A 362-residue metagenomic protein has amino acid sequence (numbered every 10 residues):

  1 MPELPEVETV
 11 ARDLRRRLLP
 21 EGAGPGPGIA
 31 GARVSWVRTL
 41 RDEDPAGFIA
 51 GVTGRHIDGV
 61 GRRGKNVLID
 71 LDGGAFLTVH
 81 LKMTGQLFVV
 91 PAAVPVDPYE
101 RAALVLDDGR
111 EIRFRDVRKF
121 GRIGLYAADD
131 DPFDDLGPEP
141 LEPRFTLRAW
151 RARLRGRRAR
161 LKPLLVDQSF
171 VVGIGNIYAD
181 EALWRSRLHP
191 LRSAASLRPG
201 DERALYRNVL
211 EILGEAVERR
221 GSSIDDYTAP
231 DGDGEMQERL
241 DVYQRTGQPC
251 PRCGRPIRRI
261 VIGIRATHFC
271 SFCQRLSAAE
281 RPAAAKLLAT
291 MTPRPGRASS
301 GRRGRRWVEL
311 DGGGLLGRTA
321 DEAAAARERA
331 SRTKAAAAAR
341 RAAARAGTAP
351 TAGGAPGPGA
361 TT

Functional and structural regions predicted by a protein language model:
M1-F133, P230, T267, S271-A278 (+2 more regions): Acidic, proline/glycine-enriched N-terminal capping motif
L77-L188, S193-S196, G200, L205: Phosphate/anion-contacting hairpin/loop surfaces
E100, D167, Y243-G247, A266-F269: Short metal-coordination and nucleic-acid-contact micro-motifs, chiefly zinc-binding Cys/His arrays
R219-D226: Flexible, glycine/charged-enriched surface loops at secondary-structure junctions
Y227-E238, R252-R255: Short Cys/His-rich Zn2+-coordinating modules
Q237-T246, I260-G263: Short, flexible, mixed-charge glycine/proline-rich loop motifs that serve as phosphate/nucleic-acid-contacting
P249-R252, V261, F269-F272: The −1 position to Zn-ligating cysteines in a subset of zinc-ribbon hairpins
I257-R258, A278: Short functional micro-motifs and their immediate structural scaffolds
